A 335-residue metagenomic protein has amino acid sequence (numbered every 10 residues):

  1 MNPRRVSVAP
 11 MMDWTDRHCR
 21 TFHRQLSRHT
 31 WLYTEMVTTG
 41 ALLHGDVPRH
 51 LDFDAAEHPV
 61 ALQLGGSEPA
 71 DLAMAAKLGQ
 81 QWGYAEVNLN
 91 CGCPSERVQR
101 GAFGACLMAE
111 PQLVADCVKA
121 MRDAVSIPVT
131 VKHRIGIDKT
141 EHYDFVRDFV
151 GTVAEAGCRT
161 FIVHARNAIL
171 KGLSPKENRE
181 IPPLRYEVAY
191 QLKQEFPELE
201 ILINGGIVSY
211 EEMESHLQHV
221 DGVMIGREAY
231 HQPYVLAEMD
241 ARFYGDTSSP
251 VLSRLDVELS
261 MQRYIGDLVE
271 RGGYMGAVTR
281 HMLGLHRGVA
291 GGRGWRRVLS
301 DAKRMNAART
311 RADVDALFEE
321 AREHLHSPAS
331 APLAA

Functional and structural regions predicted by a protein language model:
N2, V6-M12, H18, D116-K119 (+4 more regions): Alpha/beta catalytic cores of nucleotide-metabolism and tRNA/nucleoside-modifying enzymes
S7, L32-Y33, A61-Q63, N88-N90 (+3 more regions): Conserved beta-strand positions in the central sheet of alpha/beta enzyme cores
A9-M12, L64, C106, E110 (+4 more regions): Glycine- and other small-residue-rich loops at beta-strand/loop junctions that grip anionic moieties
M11-A85: Glycine-rich, positively charged N-terminal anion/phosphate-binding segment
M11-D13, V37-T39, G65-S67, G92-P94 (+4 more regions): Active-site beta-loop-alpha junctions enriched in small/polar residues
Q25, A73-F103, P111-E200: Alpha/beta enzyme core
L43-V47, Q99-A102, H142-Y143, L173-K176 (+2 more regions): Short secondary-structure transition/capping segments
R49-F53, A105-L107, R147-D148, N178-I181 (+1 more regions): Short, hinge-like loop/turn segments at secondary-structure boundaries
